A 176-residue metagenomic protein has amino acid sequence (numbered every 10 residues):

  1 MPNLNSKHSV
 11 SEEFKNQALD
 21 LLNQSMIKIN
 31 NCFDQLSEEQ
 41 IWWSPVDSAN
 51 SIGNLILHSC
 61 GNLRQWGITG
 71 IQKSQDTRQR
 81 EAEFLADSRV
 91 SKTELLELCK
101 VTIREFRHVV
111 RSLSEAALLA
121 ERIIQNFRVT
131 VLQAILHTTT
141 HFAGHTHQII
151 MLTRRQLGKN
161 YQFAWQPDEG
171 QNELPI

Functional and structural regions predicted by a protein language model:
M1-S6, T93-E97: Long, acidic, intrinsically disordered low-complexity segments
N3-H8, L19-N23, N30, Q40-A82 (+1 more regions): Short, contiguous alpha-helical
K7-S11, L85-V90: Basic, Lys/Arg-rich DNA-contacting stretches centered on the C-terminal catalytic core of tyrosine recombinase systems
F14-A18: Short Lys/Arg-rich basic patches
K28-I29, A120: A short, ordered amphipathic alpha-helix with a cationic face
Q35, H58-G61, V101: Residues within well-ordered alpha-helical secondary structure of globular protein domains
Q35-W42, V109-L119, R154-N160: Surface-exposed helix-capping loop/turn segments at secondary-structure junctions
A86-I123, T130-G144, Q148: Acidic/histidine-rich alpha-helical segments that form the ligand environment of transition-metal centers
